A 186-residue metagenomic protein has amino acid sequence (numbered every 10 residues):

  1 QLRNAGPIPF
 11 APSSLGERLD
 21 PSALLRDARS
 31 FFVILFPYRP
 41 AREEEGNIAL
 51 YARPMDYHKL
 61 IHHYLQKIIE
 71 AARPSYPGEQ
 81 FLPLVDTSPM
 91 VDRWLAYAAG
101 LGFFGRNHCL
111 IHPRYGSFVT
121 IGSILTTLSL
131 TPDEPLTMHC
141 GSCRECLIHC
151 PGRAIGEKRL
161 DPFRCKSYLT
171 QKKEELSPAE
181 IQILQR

Functional and structural regions predicted by a protein language model:
Q1-H139, K173-R186: Auxiliary alpha/beta "docking" domains used to position bulky ligands
E145-S177, Q185-R186: Iron-sulfur cluster-binding cysteine motifs and their immediate structural context in ferredoxin-like electron-transfer
